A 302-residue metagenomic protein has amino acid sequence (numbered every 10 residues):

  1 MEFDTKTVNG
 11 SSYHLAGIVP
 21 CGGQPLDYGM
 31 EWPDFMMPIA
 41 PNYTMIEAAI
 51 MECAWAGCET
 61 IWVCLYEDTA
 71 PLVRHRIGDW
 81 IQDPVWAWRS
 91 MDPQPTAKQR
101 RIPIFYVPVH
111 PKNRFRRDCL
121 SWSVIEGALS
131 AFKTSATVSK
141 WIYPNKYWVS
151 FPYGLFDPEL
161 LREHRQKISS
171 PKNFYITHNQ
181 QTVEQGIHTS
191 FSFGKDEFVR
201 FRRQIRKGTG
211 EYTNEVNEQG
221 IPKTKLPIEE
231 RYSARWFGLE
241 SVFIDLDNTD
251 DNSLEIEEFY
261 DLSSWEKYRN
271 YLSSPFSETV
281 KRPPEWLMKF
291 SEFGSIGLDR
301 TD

Functional and structural regions predicted by a protein language model:
M1-M37, Y43, A48, A54-I61 (+1 more regions): N-terminal nucleotide-binding beta1-loop-alpha1 segment
E2-F3, T7-Y13, G17, S190-D302: Conserved alpha/beta core of the MobA/IspD/sugar-nucleotide pyrophosphorylase nucleotidyltransferase superfamily
T5-G17, I39-Y43, A70-Y106: Short acidic, glycine/proline-enriched helix-loop-strand junctions
P20-G23, L65-D68, S150-Y153: Structural motif
D34-P38, K112, K225: A short acidic, glycine-rich active-site loop that binds or catalyzes chemistry on phosphate/adenosine moieties
M36, I104-P108, N173-Y175, N248-S253 (+1 more regions): Conserved beta-strand scaffold positions in the cores of enzyme catalytic domains, especially in NTP/NDP-utilizing
T60-Y66, T177-H178: Short internal beta-strands
L72, D83, S90-E211: Conserved beta-loop-beta/alpha segment of the NTase-like Rossmann-fold superfamily that binds/positions NTPs
